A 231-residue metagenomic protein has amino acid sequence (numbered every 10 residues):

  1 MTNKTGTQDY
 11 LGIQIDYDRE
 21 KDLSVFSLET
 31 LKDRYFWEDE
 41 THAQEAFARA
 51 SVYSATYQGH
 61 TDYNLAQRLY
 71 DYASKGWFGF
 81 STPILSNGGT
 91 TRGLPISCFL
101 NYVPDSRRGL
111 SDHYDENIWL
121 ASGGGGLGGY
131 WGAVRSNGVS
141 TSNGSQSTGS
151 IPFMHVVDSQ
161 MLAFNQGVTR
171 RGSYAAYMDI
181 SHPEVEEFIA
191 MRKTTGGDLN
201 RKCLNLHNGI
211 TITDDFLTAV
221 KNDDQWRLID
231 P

Functional and structural regions predicted by a protein language model:
M1-P231: Extended catalytic cores of very large enzyme megasubunits
